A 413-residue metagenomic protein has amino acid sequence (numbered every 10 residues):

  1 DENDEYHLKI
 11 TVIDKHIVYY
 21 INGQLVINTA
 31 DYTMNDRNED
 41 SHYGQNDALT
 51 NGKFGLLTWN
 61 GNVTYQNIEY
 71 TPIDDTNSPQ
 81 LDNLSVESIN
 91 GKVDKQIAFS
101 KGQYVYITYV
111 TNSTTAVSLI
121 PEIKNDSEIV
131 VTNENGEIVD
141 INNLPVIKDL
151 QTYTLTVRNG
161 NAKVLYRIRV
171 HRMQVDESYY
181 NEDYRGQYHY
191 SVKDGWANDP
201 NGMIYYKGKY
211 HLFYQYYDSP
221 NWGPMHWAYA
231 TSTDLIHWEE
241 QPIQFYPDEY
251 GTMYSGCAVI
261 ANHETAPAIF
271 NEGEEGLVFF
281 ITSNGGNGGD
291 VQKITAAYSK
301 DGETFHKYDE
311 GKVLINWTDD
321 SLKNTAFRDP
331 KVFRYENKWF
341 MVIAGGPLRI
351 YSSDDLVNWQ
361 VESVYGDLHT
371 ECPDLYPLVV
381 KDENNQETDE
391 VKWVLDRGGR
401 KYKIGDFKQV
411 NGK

Functional and structural regions predicted by a protein language model:
D1, F54-G55, I107-Y109, I141-P145 (+2 more regions): Beta-strand-rich interaction surfaces with strong enrichment in secreted/lumenal proteins
D1-T76, Q174-Y179, R185-Y188: Extracellular glycan-recognition regions
H7-T11, I120, G202, K331: Short, surface-exposed charged micro-motifs
G23, N60, G91, K95 (+5 more regions): Residue-level detection of beta-strand-connecting loop/turn positions
Q24-T29, D94-K95, E137-I141, E239 (+1 more regions): Surface-exposed loop/edge segments in extracytoplasmic proteins
T76-S178: Beta-rich interaction/scaffold domains
H171-P373, P377-K413: Beta-rich carbohydrate-recognition and catalytic domains
